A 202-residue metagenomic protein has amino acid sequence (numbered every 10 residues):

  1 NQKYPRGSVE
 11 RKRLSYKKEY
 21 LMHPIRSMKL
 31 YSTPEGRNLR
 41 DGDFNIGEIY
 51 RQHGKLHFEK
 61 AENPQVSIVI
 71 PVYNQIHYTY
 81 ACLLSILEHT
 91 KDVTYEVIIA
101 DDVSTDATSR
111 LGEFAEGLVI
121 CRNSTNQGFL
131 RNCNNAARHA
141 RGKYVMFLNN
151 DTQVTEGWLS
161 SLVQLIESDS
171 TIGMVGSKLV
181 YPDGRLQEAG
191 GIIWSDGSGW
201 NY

Functional and structural regions predicted by a protein language model:
Q2-P64: Non-catalytic membrane-proximal stalk/linker segments that position and tether the catalytic domains
Q65-S67, E96: Cell-envelope/extracellular polymer assembly enzymes that use nucleotide-activated donors
Q75-E88: Short, well-formed alpha-helical segments that are part of the catalytic scaffolds of diverse glycosyltransferases
I86-T125: Acidic donor-binding segment of Leloir-type glycosyltransferases
D102, L148-N150: Active-site acidic Asp-centered loop
N123-A140: Glycine-rich, basic loop-to-helix element that forms the pyrophosphate-binding segment of sugar-nucleotide handling
V145: Short aromatic/hydrophobic "clamp" motif used to bind/position activated sugar donors
T152-D196: Conserved donor NDP-sugar-binding/catalytic core segment of glycosyltransferases
